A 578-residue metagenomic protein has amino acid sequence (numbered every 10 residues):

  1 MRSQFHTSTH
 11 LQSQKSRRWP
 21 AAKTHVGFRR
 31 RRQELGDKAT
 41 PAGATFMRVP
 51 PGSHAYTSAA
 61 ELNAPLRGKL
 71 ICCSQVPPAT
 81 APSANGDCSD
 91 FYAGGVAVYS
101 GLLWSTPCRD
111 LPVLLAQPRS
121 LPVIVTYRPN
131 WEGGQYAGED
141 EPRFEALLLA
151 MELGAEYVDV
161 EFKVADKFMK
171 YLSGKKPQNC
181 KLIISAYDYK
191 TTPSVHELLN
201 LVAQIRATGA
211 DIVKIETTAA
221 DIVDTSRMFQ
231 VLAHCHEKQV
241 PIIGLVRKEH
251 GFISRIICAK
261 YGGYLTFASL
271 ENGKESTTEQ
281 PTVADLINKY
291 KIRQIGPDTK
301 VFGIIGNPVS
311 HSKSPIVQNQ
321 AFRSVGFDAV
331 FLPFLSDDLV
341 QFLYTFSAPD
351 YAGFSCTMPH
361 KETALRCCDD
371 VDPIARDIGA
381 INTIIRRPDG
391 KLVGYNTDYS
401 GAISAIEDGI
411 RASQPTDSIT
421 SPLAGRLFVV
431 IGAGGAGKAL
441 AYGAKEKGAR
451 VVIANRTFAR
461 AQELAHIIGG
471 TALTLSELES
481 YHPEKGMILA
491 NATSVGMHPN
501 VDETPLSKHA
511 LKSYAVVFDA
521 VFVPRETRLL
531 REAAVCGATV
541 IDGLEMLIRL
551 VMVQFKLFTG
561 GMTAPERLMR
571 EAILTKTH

Functional and structural regions predicted by a protein language model:
G52, L62, L66-K175, K181-S194: Active-site beta->alpha loop and helix N-cap motifs at the rims of alpha/beta catalytic domains
V125-V160, V164-K167, A364-L423: Glycine/small-residue-rich loop that forms an oxyanion/phosphate-binding "nest" at active or ligand-binding sites
V164-D298: Catalytic alpha/beta core domains of metabolic enzymes, predominantly
P297-Q414: Phosphate/diphosphate ligand-binding glycine-rich loop within oxidoreductases
N307, A433-G434: Glycine-rich Rossmann-fold phosphate-binding loop(s) that bind the pyrophosphate of adenine dinucleotide cofactors
I410-P415, G425, S513-V516, A520-H578: Adenosine-phosphate binding glycine-rich loop
K447-I468: NAD(P)-binding Rossmann-fold cofactor-contacting core
I468-I541, E545: Rossmann-like adenosine-cofactor binding region
